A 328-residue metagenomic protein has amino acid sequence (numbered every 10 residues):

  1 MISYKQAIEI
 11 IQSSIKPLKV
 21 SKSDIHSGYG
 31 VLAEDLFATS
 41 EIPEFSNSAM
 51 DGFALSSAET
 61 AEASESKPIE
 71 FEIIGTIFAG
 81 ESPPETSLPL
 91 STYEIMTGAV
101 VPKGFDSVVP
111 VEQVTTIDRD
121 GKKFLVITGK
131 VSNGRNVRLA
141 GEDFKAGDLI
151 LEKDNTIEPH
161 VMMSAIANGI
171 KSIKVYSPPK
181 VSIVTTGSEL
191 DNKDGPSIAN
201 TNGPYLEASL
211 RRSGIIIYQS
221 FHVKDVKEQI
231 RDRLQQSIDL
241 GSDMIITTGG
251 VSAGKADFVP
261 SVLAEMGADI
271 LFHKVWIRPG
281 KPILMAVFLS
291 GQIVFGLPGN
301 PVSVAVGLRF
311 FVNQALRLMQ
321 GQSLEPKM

Functional and structural regions predicted by a protein language model:
M1-K67, E94, D106, Q322-M328: Short, low-complexity N-terminal leaders and the immediately following helix N-cap/first helix
I2, I8, S21-G30, E34 (+3 more regions): Flexible glycine/proline-rich
I2-Y4, A54-H222, Q235: Short, glycine/charged-enriched hinge/interface segments at domain edges or termini
Y4, K171-L297, P301-V306: Helix-rich terminal scaffold detector
E9-V20, A33, F37, E142 (+8 more regions): Generic secondary-structure signature for well-ordered alpha-helical cores
T39-E41, I77-S82, P298: A short glycine/serine-rich beta->alpha loop
P43-F45, L139-A140, K274: Short Gly/Pro-enriched turn/cap motifs at secondary-structure boundaries
S48-A49, I95, I277, L297: Short conserved micro-motifs on helix faces and helix-strand junctions that flank and scaffold key functional residues
